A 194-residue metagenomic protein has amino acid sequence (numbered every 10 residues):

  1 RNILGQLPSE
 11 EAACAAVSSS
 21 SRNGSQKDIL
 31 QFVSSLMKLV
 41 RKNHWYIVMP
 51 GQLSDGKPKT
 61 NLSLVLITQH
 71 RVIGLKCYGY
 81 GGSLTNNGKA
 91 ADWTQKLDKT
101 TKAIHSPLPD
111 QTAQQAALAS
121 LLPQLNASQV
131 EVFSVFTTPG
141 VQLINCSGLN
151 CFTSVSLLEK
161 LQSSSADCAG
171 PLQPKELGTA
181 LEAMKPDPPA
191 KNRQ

Functional and structural regions predicted by a protein language model:
R1-T60, I67-I73, Y78-S83, L97-Q194: Surface-exposed interaction regions that form or flank ligand-binding interfaces
L84-T85, W93: Polar interaction faces of repeat-based domains
